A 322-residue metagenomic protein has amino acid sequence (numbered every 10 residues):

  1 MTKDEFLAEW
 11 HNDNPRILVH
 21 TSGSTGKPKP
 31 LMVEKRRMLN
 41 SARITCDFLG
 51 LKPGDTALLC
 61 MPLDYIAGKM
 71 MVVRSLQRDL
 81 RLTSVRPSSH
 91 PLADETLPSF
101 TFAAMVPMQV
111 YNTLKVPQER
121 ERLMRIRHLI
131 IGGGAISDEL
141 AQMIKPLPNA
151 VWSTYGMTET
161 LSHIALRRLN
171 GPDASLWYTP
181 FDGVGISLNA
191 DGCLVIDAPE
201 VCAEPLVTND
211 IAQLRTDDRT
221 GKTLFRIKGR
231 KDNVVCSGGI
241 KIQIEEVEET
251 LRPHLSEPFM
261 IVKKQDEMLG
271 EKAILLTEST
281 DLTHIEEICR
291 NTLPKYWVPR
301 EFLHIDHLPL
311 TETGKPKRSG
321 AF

Functional and structural regions predicted by a protein language model:
K3-H20, P53-T56: Conserved pre-ATP/AMP-binding loop-to-beta segment of ANL
R16-R43, G50-K52: Conserved AMP-binding A3 loop
V33-N40, T56-N112: AMP-binding/adenylate-forming
V106, G133, G156, D210 (+1 more regions): Active-site glycine-centered loops adjacent to acidic/histidine catalytic or metal-binding residues that shape
V116-P172: Gly/Ser/Thr-rich phosphate-binding loop
G185-Q213, T223-L224, E278: AMP-binding/adenylate-forming core of the ANL superfamily
N209-W297: AMP-binding/adenylate-forming catalytic core of the ANL superfamily
P294-P316: AMP-binding/adenylate-forming catalytic domain of the ANL superfamily
